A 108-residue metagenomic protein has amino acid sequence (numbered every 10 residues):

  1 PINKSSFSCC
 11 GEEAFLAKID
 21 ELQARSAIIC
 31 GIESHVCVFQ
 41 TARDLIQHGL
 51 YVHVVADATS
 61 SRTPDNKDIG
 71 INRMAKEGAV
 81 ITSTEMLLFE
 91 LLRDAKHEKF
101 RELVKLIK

Functional and structural regions predicted by a protein language model:
P1-K108: Active-site-adjacent betaalpha module
